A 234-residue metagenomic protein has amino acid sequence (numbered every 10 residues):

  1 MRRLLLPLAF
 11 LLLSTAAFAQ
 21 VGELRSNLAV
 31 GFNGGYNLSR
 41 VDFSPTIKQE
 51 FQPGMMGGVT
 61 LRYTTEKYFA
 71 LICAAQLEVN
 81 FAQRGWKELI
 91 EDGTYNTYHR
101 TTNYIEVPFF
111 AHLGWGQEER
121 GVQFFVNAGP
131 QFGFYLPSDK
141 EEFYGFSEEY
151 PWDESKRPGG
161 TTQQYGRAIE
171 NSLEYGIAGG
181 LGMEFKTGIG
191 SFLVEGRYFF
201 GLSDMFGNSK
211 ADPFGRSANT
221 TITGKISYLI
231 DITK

Functional and structural regions predicted by a protein language model:
M1-R25, N33, I226-T233: Bacterial Sec-dependent N-terminal signal peptides
Q20-G58, R62, D231-K234: Short glycine/proline- and aromatic-enriched beta-strand/turn motifs that initiate or cap beta-hairpins
Q20-N27, E66-C73, G116-Q123, K186-S191 (+1 more regions): Short loop/turn motifs that connect adjacent beta-strands in outer-membrane beta-barrel proteins
R25, E174, G179-K234: Predominantly the C-terminal beta-signal and adjacent terminal strand-loop region of outer-membrane beta-barrel
S26-L28, Q49-M55, T101-V107, V122 (+2 more regions): Residues that define the transmembrane beta-barrel architecture of outer-membrane proteins
F32-Y36, G57-Y63, F81, V107-W115 (+4 more regions): Residues on the lipid-exposed face of transmembrane beta-strands in outer-membrane beta-barrel proteins
D42-K48, G93-H99, Q164-I169, S209-R216: Extracellular loop and loop/strand-boundary signature of outer-membrane beta-barrel proteins
R62-E141: Gram-negative (and chloroplast) outer-membrane scaffold detector with strong preference for beta-barrel transmembrane
